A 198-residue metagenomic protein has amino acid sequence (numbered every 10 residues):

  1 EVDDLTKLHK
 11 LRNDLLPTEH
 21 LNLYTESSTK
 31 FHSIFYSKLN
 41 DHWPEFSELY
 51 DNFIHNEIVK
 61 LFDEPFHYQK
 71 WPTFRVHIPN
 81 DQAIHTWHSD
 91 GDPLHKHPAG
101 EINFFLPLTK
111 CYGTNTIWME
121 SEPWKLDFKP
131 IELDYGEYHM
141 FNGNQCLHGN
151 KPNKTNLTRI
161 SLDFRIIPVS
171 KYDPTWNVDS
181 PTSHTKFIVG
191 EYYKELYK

Functional and structural regions predicted by a protein language model:
E1-H32: Solvent-exposed N-terminal domain segments of exported/luminal and surface proteins
Y24-N80, T86-S89, P93, H97: Signature of the catalytic double-stranded beta-helix
P72-F74, F104, L162-I166: A structural signal for short, well-ordered beta-strand segments
V76-I78, L108, S121, I166-P168: Residue-level signal for short segments within beta-strands and strand-turn junctions of well-structured beta-sheet
Q82-M140, R159, D173-W176: Catalytic core of non-heme Fe(II) oxygenases with the double-stranded beta-helix
P123-K198: Catalytic core of Fe(II)/2-oxoglutarate
